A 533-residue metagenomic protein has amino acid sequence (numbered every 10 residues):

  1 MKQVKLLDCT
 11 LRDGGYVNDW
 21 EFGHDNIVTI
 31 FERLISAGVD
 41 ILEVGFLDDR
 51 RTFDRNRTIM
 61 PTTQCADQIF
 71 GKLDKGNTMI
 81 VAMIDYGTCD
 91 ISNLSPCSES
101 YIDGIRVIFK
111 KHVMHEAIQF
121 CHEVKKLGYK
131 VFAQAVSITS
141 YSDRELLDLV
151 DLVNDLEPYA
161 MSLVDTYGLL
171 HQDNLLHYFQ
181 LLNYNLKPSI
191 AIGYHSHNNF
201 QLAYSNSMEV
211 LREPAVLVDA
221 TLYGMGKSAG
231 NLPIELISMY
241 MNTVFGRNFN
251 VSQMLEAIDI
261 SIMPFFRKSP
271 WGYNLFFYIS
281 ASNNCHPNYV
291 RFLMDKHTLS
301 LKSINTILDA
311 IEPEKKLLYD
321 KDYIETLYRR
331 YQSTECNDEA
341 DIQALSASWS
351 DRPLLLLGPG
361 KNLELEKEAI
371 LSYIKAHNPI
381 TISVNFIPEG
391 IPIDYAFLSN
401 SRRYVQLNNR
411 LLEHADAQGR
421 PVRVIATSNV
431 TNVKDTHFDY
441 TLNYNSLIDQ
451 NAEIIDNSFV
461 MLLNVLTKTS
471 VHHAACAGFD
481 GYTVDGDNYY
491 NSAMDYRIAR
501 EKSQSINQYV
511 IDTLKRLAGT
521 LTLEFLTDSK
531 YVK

Functional and structural regions predicted by a protein language model:
M1-A340: Catalytic cores and adjacent flexible loops of soluble metabolic enzymes that perform enolate/carbanion chemistry on
E335-K533: Metal-ion/cofactor- or nucleotide/acyl-coenzyme-handling active-site neighborhoods
